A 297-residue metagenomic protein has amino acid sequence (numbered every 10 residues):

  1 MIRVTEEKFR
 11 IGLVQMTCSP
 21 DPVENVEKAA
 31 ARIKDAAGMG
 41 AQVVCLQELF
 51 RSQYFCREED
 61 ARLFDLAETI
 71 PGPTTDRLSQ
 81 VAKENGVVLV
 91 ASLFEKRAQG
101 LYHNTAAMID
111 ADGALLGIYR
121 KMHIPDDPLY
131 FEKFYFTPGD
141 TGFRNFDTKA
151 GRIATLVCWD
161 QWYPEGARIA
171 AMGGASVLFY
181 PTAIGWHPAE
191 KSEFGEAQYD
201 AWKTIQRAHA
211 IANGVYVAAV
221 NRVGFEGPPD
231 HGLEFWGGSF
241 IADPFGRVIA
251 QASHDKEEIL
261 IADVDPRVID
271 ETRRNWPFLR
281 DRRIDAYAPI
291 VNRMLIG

Functional and structural regions predicted by a protein language model:
I2-I11, N145-A154, V177: Beta-strand-turn-beta hairpins that frame and shape the catalytic cleft of phosphate-ester-processing enzymes
I11, M108-L116, A242-I249: Short, glycine-anchored, charge-dense loop/turn motifs used at functional sites
P22, A31-I118, I184-A208, A212-N213: Cys-nucleophile CN-hydrolase/nitrilase-fold catalytic domain and related Cys-dependent amidase chemistry that acts on
A67-V90, R152, C158-I259: CN hydrolase (nitrilase-like) catalytic-core segments centered on the catalytic cysteine and neighboring Lys/Glu
A91-L93, T105-M108, R144, S239-I241 (+1 more regions): Short beta-strand scaffold segments in enzyme catalytic cores
T105, I118-R120, Q251, I261: Residue-level detector of high-confidence beta-strand sites
K121-Y135, K256-R273: A short, polar/charged loop-to-alpha-helix boundary motif
F143-G173, T182, I269-G297: Cysteine/selenocysteine-centered motifs that mediate thiol-based redox chemistry or coordinate metal-sulfur cofactors
